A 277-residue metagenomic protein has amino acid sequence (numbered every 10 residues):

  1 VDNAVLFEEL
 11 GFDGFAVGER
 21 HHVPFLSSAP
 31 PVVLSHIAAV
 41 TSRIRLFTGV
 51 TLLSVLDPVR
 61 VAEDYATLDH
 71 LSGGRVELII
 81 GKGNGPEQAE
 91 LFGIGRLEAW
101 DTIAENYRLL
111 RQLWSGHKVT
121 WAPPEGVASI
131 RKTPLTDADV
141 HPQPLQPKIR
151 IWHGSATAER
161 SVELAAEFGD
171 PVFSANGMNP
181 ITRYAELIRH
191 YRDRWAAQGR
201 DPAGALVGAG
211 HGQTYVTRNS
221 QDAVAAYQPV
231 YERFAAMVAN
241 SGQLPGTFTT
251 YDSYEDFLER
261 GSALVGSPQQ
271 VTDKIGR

Functional and structural regions predicted by a protein language model:
V1, T51-V59, P147-T157, Y215 (+1 more regions): Active-site mouth loops of central-metabolism enzymes
V1-L6, D64, S155-E163, P268-G276: Short, acidic/polar
V1-T48, P147-I149: N-terminal beta1-alpha1-beta2 module of alpha/beta enzyme domains
E8-E9, L34-R43, Y65-V76, L164-E167 (+3 more regions): Acidic (Asp/Glu)-rich catalytic clusters
E9, W100-H141, T182-G276: An alpha-helical appendage that flanks or caps ligand/catalytic pockets
F15-V17, L46-G49, V76-I80, I151-G154 (+2 more regions): Hydrophobic faces of well-ordered beta-strands that scaffold small-molecule active sites in alpha/beta enzyme cores
L26-V33, N179-Y191: Active-site-adjacent beta->alpha loops and helix N-cap segments on the catalytic face of soluble alpha/beta enzymes
S54-D170, A185, R189, A197-Q198: Internal, glycine-rich beta/alpha segment that forms the wall or movable "lid" of small-molecule/cofactor binding
